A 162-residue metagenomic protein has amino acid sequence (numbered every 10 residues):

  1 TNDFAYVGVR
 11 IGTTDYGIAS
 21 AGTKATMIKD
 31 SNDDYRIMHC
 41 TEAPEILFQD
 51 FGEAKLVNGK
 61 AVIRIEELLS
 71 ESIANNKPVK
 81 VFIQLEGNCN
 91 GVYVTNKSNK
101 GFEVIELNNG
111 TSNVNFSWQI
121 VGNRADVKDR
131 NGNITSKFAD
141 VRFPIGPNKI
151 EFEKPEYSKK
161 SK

Functional and structural regions predicted by a protein language model:
T1-K162: Extracellular receptor-binding modules and their adjoining Ser/Thr/Gly/Asp/Asn-rich linkers
